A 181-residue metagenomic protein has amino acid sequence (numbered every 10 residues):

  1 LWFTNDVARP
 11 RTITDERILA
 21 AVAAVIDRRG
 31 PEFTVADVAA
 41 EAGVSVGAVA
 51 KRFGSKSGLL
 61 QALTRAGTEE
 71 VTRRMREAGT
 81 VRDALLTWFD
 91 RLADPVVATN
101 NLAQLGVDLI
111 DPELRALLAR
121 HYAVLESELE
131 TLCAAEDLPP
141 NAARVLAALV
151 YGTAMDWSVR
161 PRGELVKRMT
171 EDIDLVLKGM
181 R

Functional and structural regions predicted by a protein language model:
L1-I13: N-terminal intrinsically disordered/low-complexity leader segments
I13, R17, A21, V25-G58 (+1 more regions): Helix-turn-helix
A21-R28, E70-E77, Q104, L149-D156: Solvent-exposed, amphipathic alpha-helical segments
K56, L63, G67, V71 (+1 more regions): Hydrophobic/aromatic residues within well-ordered alpha-helical segments
A62, R73-T99, A142, L146: Hydrophobic alpha-helical connector segments
A78, L109, W157-P161: Secondary-structure edge/capping motif, primarily at the C-terminal ends of alpha-helices and the immediately following
A93-Y122: Amphipathic alpha-helical segments used for helix-helix packing
R115-A119, A123, A134-M180: Hydrophobic/aromatic-rich alpha-helical bundle segments in the mid-to-C-terminal region
